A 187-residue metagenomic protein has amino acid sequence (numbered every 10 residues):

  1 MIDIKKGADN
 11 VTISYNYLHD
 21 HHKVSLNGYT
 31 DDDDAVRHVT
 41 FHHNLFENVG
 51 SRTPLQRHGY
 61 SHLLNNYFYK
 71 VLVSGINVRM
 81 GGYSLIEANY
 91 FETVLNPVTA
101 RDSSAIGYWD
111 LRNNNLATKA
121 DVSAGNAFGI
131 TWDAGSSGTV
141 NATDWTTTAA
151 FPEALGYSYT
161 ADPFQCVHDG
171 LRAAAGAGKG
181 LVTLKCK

Functional and structural regions predicted by a protein language model:
M1, A8-Y29, A35-R52, Y60-L72 (+2 more regions): Right-handed parallel beta-helix
I4-K5, V78: Small/polar loops that bind or transfer phosphate-bearing groups
D31-D32, N77: Alpha-helix capping and helix-loop boundary segments enriched in small/acidic/polar residues
Q56-H58, H62-F68, L72-K187: Extracellular beta-rich repeat passengers
